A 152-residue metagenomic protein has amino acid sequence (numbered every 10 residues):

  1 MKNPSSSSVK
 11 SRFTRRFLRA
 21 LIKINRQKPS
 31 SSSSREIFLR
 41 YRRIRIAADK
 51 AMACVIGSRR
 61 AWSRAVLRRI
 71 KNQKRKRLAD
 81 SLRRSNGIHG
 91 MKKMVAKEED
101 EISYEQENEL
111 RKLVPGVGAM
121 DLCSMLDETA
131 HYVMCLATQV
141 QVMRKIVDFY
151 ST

Functional and structural regions predicted by a protein language model:
M1-D127, H131-T152: Intrinsically disordered regulatory regions flanking bHLH/HLH domains in eukaryotic helix-loop-helix transcription
